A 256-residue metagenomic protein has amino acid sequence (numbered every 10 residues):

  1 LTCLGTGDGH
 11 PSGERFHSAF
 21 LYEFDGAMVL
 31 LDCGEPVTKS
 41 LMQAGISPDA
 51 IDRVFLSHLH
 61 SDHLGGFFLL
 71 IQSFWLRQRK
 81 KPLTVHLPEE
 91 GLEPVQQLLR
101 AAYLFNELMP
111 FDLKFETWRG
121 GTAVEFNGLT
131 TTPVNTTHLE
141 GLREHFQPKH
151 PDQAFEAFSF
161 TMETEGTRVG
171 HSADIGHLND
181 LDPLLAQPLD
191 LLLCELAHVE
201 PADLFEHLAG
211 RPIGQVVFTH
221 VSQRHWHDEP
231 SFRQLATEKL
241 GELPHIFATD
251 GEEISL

Functional and structural regions predicted by a protein language model:
L1-I46, E116-L178, D250-L256: Core dinuclear metal-dependent hydrolase active-site scaffold
L30-G34, D52-D62, P88, G170-A173 (+3 more regions): Active-site neighborhood of phospho(di)ester-bond hydrolases with catalytic His/Asp-centered motifs
E35-H86, T117, Q187-D190: Active-site metal-binding motif and surrounding structural segment of the metallo-beta-lactamase
L41, F67-L70, V95-L99, L204: Hydrophobic packing residues within well-ordered alpha-helices of enzyme cores
I46-D49, F111, N127-L129, Q187 (+1 more regions): Structured loop/turn residues at beta-strand edges in well-structured enzyme cores
K81, L108-K114, F126-L129, G241-P244: A short helix-to-beta-strand connector/capping loop
P82-G121, T136-L142, P148: Acidic/polar short surface loop at catalytic or gating sites that assists cofactor/ion binding and chemistry
H177-L191, V199-L256: Binuclear metal-ion centers of metallo-dependent hydrolases, dominated by the metallo-beta-lactamase
